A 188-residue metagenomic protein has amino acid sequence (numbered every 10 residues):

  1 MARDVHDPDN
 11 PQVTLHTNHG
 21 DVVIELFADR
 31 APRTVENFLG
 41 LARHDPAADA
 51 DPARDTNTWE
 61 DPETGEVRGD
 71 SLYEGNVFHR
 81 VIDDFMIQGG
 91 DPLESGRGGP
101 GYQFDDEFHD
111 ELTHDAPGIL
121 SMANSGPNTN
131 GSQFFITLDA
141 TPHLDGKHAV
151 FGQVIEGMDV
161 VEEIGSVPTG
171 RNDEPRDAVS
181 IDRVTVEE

Functional and structural regions predicted by a protein language model:
M1-E188: Cyclophilin-like peptidyl-prolyl cis-trans isomerases
